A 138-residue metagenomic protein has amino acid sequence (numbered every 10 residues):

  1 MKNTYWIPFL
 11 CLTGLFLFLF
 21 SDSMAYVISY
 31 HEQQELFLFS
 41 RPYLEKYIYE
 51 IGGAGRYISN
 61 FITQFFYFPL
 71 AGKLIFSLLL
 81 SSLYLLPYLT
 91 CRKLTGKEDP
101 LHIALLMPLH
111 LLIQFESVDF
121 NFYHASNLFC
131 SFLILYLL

Functional and structural regions predicted by a protein language model:
M1-F16: Start-transfer (signal-anchor) and selected internal transmembrane alpha helices of multi-pass inner/ER membrane
T4-P8, R41, L94-A104: Membrane-interfacial loop-to-transmembrane alpha-helix junctions, especially the N-terminal start
L12-F18, L109-Q114: Alpha-helical transmembrane segments of multi-pass integral membrane proteins
L17-L79: Membrane-interface coil-to-helix junctions
I48, G52, D99-L138: Membrane-interface micro-motifs in multi-pass membrane enzymes
S59-P69, R92-T95, Q114-N121: Helix-loop junctions on the outward
S77-T95, L133-L138: Transmembrane-helix motifs of polytopic, lipid-linked glycan transferases
